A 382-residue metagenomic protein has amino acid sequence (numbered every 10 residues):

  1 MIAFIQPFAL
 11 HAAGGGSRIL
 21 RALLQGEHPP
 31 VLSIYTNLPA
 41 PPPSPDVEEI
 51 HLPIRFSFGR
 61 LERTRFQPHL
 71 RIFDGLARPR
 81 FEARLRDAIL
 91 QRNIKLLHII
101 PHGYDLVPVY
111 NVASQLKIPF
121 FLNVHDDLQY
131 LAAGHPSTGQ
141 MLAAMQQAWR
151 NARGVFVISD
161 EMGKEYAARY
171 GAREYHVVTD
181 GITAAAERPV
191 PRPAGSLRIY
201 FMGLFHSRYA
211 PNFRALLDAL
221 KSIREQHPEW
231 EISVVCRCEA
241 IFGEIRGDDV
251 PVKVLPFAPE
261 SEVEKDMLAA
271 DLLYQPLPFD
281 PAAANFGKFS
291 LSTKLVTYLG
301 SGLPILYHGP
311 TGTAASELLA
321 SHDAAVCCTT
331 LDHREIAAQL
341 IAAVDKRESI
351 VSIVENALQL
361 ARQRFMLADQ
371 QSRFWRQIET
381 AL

Functional and structural regions predicted by a protein language model:
M1-I54, L220-E225: N-terminal subdomain of nucleotide-sugar transferases
A13, R78-E82, L97-L116, L122: An aromatic- and histidine-rich active-site surface loop
A83-D87, V107, N111, Q115 (+1 more regions): Membrane-proximal helix-turn-helix segments that form the acceptor-binding/catalytic region of lipid-linked
P119-F121, Q129-Q147, A184: Nucleotide-sugar donor phosphate/pyrophosphate-binding loop at the beta->alpha transition of glycosyltransferases
E161, V178-G181: Carbohydrate-associated surface elements
A184-A185, A194-G247, P256-S261: Conserved catalytic-core segment of nucleotide-activated headgroup transferases in glycan assembly
R208-P211, S261-D266, L273-L299, I305-E317: Nucleotide-sugar-dependent
L331, E335-A337, E348-I378: A charged, aromatic-enriched C-terminal amphipathic alpha-helix characteristic of glycosyltransferases across folds
